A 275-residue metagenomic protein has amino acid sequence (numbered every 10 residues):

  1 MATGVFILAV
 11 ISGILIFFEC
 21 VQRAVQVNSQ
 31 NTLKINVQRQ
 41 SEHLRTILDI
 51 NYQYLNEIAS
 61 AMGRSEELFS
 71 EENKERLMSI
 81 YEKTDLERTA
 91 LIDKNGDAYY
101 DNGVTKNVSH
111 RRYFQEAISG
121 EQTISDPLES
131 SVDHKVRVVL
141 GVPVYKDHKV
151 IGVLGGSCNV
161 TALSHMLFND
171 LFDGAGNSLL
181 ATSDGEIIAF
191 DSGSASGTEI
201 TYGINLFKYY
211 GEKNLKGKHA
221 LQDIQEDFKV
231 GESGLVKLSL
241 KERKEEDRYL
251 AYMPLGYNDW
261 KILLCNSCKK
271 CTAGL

Functional and structural regions predicted by a protein language model:
A2-L68, E87: Juxtamembrane extracytoplasmic/periplasmic/luminal helical "stalk" adjacent to the first N-terminal
T3-I7, L263, K269-L275: Cytoplasm-proximal transmembrane signaling helix
R45, M62-E66, L77-D85, F168-D173 (+1 more regions): Short regulatory alpha-helical segment in sensory/regulatory domains of signaling proteins that mediates
K83-D85, K94-D170, A175-N177, T182: Extracytoplasmic/periplasmic ligand-binding sensor regions of membrane-associated signaling proteins
R88, G141, Y249: Short hydrophobic/aromatic beta-strand element in the GNAT-like acyltransferase core that lines or flanks the acyl-donor
S157, C265-N266: Sensory-domain boundary capping and coupling elements
A162-N258, I262, C271: Intrinsic low-complexity, intrinsically disordered coil/linker regions enriched in small/polar and charged residues
